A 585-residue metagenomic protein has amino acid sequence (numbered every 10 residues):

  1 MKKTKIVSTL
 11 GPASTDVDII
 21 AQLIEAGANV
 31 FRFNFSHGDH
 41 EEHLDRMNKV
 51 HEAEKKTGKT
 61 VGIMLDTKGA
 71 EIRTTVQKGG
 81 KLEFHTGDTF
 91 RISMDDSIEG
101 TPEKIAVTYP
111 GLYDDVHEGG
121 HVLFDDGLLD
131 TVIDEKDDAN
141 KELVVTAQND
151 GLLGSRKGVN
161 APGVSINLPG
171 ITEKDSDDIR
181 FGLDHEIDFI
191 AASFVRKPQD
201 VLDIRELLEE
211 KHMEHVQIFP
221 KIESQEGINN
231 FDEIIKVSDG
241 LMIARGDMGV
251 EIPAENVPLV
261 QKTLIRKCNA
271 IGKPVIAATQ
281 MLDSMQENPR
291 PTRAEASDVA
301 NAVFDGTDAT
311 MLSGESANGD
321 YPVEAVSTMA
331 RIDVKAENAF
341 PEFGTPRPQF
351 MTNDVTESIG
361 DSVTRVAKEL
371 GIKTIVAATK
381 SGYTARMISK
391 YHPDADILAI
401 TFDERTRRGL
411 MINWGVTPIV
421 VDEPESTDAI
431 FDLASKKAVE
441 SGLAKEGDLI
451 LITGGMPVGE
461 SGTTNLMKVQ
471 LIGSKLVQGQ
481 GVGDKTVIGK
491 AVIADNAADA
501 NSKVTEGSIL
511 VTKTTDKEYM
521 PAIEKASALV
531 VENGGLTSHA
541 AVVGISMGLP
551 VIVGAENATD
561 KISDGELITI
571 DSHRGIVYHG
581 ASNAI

Functional and structural regions predicted by a protein language model:
M1-P12, D16-V17, I24, D39-E42 (+14 more regions): Expand to "…catalyze enediolate/carbanion chemistry for C-C bond making/breaking, isomerization, decarboxylation
K3, S8-P12, E42, V164-T279 (+1 more regions): Conserved alpha/beta-domain cores
K5-V7, V30-R32, T60-M64, T89 (+8 more regions): Structural preference for beta-strand elements that scaffold enzyme active sites
T9, N34, D66, G119 (+8 more regions): Conserved, mostly hydrophobic/aromatic
L10-P12, N29-H40, F189-F194, L241-I252 (+1 more regions): Glycine-rich phosphate-binding active-site loops on the catalytic face of alpha/beta enzymes
E25-V30, D184-D188, L208-H212, K236-L241 (+6 more regions): Glycine-enriched alpha-helix->loop->beta-strand junction motifs that scaffold or abut catalytic
A70-T172, K437, L443-A498, K503 (+2 more regions): Acidic, glycine-rich flexible loop/linker segments
D88-T89, I265, N269, I276 (+9 more regions): ATP-dependent carboxylate/acyl-activation modules
